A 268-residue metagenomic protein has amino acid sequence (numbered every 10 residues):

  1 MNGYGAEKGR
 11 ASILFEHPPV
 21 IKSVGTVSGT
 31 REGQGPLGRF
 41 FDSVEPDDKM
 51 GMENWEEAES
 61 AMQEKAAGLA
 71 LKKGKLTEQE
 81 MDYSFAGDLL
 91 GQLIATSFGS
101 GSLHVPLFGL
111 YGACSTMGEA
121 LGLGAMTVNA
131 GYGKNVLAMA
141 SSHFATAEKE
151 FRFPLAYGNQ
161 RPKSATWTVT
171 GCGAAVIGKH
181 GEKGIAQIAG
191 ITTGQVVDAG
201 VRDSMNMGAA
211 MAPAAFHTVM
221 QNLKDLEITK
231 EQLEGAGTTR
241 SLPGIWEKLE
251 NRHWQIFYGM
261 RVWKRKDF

Functional and structural regions predicted by a protein language model:
M1-E56, F153-Q221, D225, R261-D267: Condensing-enzyme catalytic core mediating Claisen C-C bond formation in acyl metabolism
N2-P36, E64, L90-G91, G99-N135 (+5 more regions): Claisen-condensing/thiolase-fold acyl-transfer catalytic domains that form or cleave C-C bonds in fatty acid
F15, A70-E80, Y132: Short, solvent-exposed loop/edge-beta patches enriched in aromatic
W55-E59, F85, P106-G118, A165-W167: Active-site nucleophile and cofactor-binding loops and adjacent substrate-binding regions of central metabolic enzymes
E59-K75, L123, A210-L226: Short, well-ordered amphipathic alpha-helical segments that serve as non-catalytic structural scaffolds within diverse
T77-Y83, K134-N135, T229-Q232: Short acidic capping loops at alpha-helix termini that bridge into adjacent secondary structure
E78, S84, D88-I94, S102-L103: Anion-binding (especially nucleotide phosphate/pyrophosphate-binding) glycine-rich loop and adjoining beta-alpha core
A215, I228-K230, S241: Disulfide-rich extracellular domains of secreted proteins
